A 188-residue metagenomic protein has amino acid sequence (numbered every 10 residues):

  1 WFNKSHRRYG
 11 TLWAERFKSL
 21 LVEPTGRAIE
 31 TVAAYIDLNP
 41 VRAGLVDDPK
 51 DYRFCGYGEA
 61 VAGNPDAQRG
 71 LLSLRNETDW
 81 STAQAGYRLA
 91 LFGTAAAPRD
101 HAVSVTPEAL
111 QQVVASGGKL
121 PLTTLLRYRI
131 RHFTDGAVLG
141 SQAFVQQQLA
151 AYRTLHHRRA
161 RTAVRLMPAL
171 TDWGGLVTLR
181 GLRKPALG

Functional and structural regions predicted by a protein language model:
W1-G188: Short Pro-Cys-Gly-centered "Cys-loop" motif that presents a nucleophilic cysteine in a tight turn
